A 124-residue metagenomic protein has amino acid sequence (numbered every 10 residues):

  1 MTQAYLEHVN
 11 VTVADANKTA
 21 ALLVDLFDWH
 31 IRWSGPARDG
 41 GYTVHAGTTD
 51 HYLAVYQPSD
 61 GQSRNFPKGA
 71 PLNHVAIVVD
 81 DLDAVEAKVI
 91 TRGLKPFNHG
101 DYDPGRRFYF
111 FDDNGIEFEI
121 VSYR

Functional and structural regions predicted by a protein language model:
M1-T2, S34, I90-R124: Vicinal oxygen chelate
Q3, N10-Y52: Core segments of cupin and vicinal oxygen chelate
Y5-A14, T43-G47, R64-K88, R106-F111 (+1 more regions): Vicinal oxygen chelate
N10, K18-A21, D25-L26, D83 (+3 more regions): A general secondary-structure boundary signal
D25-L26, K88-R92: Short amphipathic alpha-helices in soluble, non-transmembrane regions that often serve as interface/regulatory elements
L53-Y56, E119: Conserved beta-strand in the GNAT
Q57-G61, R124: A short, sequence-level motif marking secondary-structure junctions
G61-R64, K95: A generic local structural motif
